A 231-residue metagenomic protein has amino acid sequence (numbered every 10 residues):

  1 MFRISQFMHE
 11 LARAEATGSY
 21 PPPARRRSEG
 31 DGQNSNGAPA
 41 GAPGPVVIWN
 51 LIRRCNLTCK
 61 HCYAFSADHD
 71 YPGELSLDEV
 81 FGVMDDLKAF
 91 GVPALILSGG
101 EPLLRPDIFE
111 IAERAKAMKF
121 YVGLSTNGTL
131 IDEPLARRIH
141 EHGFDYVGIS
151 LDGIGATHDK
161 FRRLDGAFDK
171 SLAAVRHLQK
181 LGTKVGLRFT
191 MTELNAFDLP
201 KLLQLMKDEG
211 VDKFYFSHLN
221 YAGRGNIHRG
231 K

Functional and structural regions predicted by a protein language model:
M1, Q6, Y121, E141-H142 (+2 more regions): Radical SAM enzyme [4Fe-4S]-AdoMet core and its adjacent flexible, acidic and glycine-rich loops/tails across
F2-Y146: Conserved alpha-helical substructure of the radical SAM core
